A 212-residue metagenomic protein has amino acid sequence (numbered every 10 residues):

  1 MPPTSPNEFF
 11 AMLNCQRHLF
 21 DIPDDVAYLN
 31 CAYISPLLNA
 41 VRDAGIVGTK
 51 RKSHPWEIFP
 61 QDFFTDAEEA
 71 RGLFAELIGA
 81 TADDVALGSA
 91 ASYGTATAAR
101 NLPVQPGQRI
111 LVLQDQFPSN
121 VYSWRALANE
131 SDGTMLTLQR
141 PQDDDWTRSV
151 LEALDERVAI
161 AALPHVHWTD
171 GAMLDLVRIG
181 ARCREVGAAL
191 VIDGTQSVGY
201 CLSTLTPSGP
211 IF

Functional and structural regions predicted by a protein language model:
P2-F212: Pyridoxal 5′-phosphate
